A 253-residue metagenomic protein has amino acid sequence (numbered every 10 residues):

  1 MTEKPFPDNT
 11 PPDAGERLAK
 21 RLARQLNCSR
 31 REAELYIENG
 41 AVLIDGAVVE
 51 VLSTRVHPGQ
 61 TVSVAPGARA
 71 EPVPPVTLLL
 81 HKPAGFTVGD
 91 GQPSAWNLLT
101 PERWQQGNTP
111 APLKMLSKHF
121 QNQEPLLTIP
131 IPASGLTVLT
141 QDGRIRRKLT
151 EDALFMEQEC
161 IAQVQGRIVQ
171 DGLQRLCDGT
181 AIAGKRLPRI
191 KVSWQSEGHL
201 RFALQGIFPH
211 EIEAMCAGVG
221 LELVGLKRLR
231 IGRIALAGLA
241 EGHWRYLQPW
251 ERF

Functional and structural regions predicted by a protein language model:
T2-F253: Basic, flexible Lys/Arg- and Gly-enriched helix-loop patches that mediate nucleic-acid binding at interfaces with rRNA
